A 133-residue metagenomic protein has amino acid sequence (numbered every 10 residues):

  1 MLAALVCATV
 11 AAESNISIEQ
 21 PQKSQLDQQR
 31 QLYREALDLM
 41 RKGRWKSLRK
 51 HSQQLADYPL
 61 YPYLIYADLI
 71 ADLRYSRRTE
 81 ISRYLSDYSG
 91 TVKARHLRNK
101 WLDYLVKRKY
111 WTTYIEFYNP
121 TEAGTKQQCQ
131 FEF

Functional and structural regions predicted by a protein language model:
M1-C7: Bacterial N-terminal signal peptides
C7-F133: Alpha-helical solenoid repeat scaffolds
